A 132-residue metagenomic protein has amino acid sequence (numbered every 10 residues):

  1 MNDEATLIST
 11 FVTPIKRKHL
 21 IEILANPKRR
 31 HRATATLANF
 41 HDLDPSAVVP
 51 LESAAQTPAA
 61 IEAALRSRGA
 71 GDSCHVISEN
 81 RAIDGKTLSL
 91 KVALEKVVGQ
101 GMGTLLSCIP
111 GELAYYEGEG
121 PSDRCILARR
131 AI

Functional and structural regions predicted by a protein language model:
M1-D123, A128-I132: Structured alpha/beta or helical-core interaction and ligand-binding surfaces enriched in interleaved
